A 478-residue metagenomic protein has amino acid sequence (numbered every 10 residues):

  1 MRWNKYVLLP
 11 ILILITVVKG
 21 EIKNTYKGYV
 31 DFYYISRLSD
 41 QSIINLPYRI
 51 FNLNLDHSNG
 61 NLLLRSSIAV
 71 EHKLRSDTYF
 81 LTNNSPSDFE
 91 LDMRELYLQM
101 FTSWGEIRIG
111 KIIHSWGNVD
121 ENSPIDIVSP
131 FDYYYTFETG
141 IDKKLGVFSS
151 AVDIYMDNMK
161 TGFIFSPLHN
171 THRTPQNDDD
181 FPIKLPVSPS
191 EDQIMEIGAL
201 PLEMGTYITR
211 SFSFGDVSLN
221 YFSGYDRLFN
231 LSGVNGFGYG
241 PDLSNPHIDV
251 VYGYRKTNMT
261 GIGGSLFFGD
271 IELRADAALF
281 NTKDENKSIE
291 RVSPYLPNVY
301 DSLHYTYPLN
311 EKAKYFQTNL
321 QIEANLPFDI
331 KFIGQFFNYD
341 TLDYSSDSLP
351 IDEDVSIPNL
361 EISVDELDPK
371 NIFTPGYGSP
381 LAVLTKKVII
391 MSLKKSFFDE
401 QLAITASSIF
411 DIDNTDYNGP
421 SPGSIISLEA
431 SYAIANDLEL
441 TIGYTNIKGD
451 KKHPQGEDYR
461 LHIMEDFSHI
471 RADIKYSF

Functional and structural regions predicted by a protein language model:
F32-L38, N59-N61, V70-L74, T102-W104 (+12 more regions): Transmembrane beta-strands of outer-membrane beta-barrel pores
L38-Q41, F80-P86, Y133-E138, S190-I194 (+5 more regions): Extracellular loop and loop/strand-boundary signature of outer-membrane beta-barrel proteins
I43-R49, F89-R94, F101, K144-F148 (+8 more regions): Residues that define the transmembrane beta-barrel architecture of outer-membrane proteins
F51-H57, E95-M100, S150-I154, T206-R210 (+7 more regions): Residues on the lipid-exposed face of transmembrane beta-strands in outer-membrane beta-barrel proteins
D56-D180, S213, Y444-T445, G449: Outer membrane beta-barrel
N61-S66, W104-I107, N158-T161, F214-V217 (+4 more regions): Repeated loop/turn-to-beta-strand initiation elements of outer-membrane beta-barrel proteins
G224, S265-N414: Detector for outer-membrane/organellar transmembrane beta-barrel domains, recognizing the amphipathic beta-strand
H462-F478: Outer-membrane beta-barrel "beta-signal"
